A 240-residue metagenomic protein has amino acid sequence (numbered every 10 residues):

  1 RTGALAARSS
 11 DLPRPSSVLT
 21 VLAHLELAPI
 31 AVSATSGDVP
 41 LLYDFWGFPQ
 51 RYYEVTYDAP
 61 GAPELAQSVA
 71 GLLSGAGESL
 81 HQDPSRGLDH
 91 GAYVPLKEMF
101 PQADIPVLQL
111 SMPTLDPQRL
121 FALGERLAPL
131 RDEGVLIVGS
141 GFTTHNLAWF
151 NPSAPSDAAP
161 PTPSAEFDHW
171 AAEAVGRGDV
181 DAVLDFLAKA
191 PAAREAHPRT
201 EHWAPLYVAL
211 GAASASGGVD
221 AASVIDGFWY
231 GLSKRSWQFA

Functional and structural regions predicted by a protein language model:
R1-A76, L80: A short aromatic-anchored loop/beta-hairpin motif
L12, M99-A103, P129: Solvent-exposed alpha-helices and their adjacent loops that cap or buttress functional pockets in soluble metabolic
L19-H24, S111-P113, V138-S140: Short beta-strand segments
L41-D44, A92, A182, V224: Glycine-rich, flexible loop/turn motifs
D44-P49, M99-L108, L184: Short, basic/glycine-rich phosphate-binding loops at helix/coil junctions that contact nucleotide phosphates
Y52-P60, S111-P117, A193: Flexible, glycine/proline-enriched loop segments at strand-loop-helix junctions that form or flank small-ligand binding
A66-L120: Internal, conserved structured core segments that host functional sites
G71, G75, I105, T114-L136 (+1 more regions): Surface-exposed, charge/polar-rich loops and edge strands
